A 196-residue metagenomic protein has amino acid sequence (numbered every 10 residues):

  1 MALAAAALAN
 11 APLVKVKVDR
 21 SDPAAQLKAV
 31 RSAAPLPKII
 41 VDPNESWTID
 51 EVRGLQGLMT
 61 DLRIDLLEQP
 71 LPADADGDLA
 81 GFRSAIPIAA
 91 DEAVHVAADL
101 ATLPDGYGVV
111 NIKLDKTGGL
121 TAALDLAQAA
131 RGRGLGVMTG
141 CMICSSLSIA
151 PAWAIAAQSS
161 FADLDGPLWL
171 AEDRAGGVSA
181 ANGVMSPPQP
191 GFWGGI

Functional and structural regions predicted by a protein language model:
M1-I86: Metal-dependent enolase-superfamily TIM-barrel catalytic cores that perform enediolate-based chemistry
L13-K15, E68, N111-K113, M138 (+1 more regions): Conserved beta-strand positions in the central sheet of alpha/beta enzyme cores
V14, D42, L67, L103 (+3 more regions): Conserved, mostly hydrophobic/aromatic
I49-M59, V96-Y107, G118, D125-A127 (+1 more regions): Catalytic cores of alpha/beta
D65-D74, D115, L135, I143: A short, conserved beta-to-alpha structural element at the edge of catalytic cores that scaffolds binding
E68-P72, I88-A98, L114-A122, L170: A general structural motif
F82, R131, A156: Anion (oxyanion) recognition and catalysis
G140-I196: Flexible C-terminal active-site loop/helix
